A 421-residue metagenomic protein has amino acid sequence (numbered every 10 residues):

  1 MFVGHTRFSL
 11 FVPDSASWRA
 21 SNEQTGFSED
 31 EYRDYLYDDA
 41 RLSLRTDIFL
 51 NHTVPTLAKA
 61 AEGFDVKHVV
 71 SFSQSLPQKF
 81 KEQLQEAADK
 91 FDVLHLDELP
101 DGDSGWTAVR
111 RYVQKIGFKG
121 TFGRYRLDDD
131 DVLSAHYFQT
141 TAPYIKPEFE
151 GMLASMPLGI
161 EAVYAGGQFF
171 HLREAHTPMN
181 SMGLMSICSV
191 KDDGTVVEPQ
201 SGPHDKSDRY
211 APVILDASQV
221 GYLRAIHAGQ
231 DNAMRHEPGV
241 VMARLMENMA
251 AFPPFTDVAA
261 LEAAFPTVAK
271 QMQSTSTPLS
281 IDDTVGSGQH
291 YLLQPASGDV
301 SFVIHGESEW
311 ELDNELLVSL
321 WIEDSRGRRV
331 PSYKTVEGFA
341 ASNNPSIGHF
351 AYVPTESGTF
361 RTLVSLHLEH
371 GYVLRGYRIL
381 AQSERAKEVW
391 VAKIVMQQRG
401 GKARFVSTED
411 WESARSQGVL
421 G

Functional and structural regions predicted by a protein language model:
M1-P55: N-proximal low-complexity "stem/linker" segments adjacent to membrane-targeting elements
H5, V12-S15, I187-S319, G327-K334 (+3 more regions): C-terminal catalytic/acceptor-binding lobe
S28-T46, K79-G123: Active-site-proximal specificity loops/subdomain of glycosyltransferases
V54-D65: Short, acidic, metal-binding catalytic loop of nucleotide-sugar glycosyltransferases
G102-G117, L133-V213: Conserved catalytic core of nucleotide-sugar-dependent glycosyltransferases
L127-V132: The conserved acidic donor/metal-binding loop of glycosyltransferases
G298-V303, H367-E384: Noncatalytic modules at the cell exterior or secretory-pathway interfaces, chiefly beta-strand-rich lectin/adhesion
Y333-E369: Extracellular carbohydrate recognition and processing domains and analogous Trp-centered ligand-binding platforms
